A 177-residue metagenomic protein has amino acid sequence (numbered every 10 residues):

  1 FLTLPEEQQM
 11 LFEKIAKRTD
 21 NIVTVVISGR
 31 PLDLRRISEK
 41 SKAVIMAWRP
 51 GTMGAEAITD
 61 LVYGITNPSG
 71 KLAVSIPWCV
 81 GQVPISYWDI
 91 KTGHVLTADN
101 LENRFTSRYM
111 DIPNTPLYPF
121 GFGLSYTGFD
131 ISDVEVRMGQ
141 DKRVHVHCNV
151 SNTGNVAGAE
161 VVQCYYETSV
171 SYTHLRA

Functional and structural regions predicted by a protein language model:
F1-R176: C-terminal non-catalytic regions of proteins with extracellular/luminal or membrane-system context
